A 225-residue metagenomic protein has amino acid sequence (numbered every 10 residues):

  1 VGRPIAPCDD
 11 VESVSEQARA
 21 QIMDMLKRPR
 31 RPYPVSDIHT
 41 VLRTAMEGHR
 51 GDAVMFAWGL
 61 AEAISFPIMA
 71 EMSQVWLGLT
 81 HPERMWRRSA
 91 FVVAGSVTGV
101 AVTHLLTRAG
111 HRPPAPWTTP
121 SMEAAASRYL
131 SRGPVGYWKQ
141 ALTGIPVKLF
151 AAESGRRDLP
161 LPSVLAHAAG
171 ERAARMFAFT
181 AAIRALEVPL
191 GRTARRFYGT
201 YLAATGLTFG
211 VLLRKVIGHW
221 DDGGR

Functional and structural regions predicted by a protein language model:
V1-V35, T200-A204: Non-catalytic C-terminal accessory region of glycerolipid acyltransferases and related lyso-lipid remodeling enzymes
A20, D24-T44, E187-R195, R214: Phosphate/pyrophosphate-recognition segments in soluble nucleotide-handling domains
P32-G59, P113-E123: N-terminal transmembrane-helix/juxtamembrane module of multi-pass inner/ER membrane proteins
T44-V92, R128-T193, F209-D221: Hydrophobic alpha-helical membrane segments of integral membrane proteins
M85-E123: Membrane helix-loop-helix hairpins that form the core translocation module of multi-pass transporters
A101-H104, G199-H219: Hydrophobic core of alpha-helical transmembrane segments in multi-pass integral membrane proteins
R112-A124, L186-G199: Membrane interface segments of multi-pass transport proteins and intramembrane proteases
P116, H219-R225: Short, Lys/Arg-enriched, Gly/Pro-containing loop segments at transmembrane-helix junctions of multi-pass membrane
